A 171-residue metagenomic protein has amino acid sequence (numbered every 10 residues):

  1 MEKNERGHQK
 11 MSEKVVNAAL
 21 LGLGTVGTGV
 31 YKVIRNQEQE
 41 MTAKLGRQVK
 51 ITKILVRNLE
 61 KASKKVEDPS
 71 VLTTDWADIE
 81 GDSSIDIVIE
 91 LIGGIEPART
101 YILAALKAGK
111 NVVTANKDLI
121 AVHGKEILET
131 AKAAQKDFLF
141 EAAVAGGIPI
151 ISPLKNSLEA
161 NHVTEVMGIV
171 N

Functional and structural regions predicted by a protein language model:
K3-A108: N-terminal glycine-/serine-/threonine-rich beta1-alpha1-beta2 phosphate-ribose binding loop of Rossmann-like
I34, E38, H123, A131 (+1 more regions): Active-site catalytic pocket residues across diverse enzymes, especially alpha/beta-hydrolases
L45, D68-P69, F140, I150 (+1 more regions): Glycine-rich, flexible loop/turn motifs
L55, E141, M167-V170: Short beta-strand segments
A98-A104, K117-L154: Rossmann-fold NAD(P)-binding glycine/threonine-rich loop
V112-V113: A short hydrophobic/small-residue beta-strand
N156-N171: Conserved anion/nucleotide-ligand pocket segment
